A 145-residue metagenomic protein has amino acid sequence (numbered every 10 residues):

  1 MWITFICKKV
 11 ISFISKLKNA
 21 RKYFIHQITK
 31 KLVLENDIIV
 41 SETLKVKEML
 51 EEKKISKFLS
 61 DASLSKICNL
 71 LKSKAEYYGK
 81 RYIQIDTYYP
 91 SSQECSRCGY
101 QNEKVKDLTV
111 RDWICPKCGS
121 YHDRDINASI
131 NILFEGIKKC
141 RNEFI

Functional and structural regions predicted by a protein language model:
M1-I145: Positively charged, helix-rich recognition surfaces that bind polyanionic ligands
